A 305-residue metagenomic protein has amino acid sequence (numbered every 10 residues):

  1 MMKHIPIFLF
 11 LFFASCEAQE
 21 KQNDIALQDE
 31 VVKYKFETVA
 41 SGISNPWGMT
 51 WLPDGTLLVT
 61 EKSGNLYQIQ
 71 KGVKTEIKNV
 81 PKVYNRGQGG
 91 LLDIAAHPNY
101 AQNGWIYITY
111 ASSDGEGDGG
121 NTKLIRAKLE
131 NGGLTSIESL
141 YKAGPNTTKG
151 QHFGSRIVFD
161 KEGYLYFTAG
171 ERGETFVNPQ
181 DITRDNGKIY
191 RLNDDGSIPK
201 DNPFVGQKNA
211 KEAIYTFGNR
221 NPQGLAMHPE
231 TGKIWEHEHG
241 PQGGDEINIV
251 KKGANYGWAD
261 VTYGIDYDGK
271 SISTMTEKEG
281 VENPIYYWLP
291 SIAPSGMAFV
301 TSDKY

Functional and structural regions predicted by a protein language model:
M2-F8: Sec-dependent signal peptide recognition, specifically the positively charged N-region followed immediately by
K3, K62, R126, R156 (+2 more regions): Basic side chains
P6, Q70-K71, P179, N248: Short amphipathic alpha-helical segments
A14-S15: C-terminal motif of bacterial Sec signal peptides marking the signal peptidase cleavage site
Q19-T175, G224-M227, G232-G240, P290-Y305: Acidic, Gly/Ser/Thr-rich repeat motifs that build Ca2+-stabilized beta-propeller blades
K21-D29, G89-L91, N99-A101, R172-Y305: Beta-propeller domain segments
